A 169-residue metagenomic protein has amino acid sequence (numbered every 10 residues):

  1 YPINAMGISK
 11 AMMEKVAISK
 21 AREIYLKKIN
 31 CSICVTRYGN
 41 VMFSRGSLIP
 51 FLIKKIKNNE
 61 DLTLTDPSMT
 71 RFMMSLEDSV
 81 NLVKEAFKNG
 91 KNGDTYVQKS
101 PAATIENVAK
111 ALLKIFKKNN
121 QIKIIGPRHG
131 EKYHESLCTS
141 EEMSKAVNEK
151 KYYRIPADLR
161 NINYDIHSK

Functional and structural regions predicted by a protein language model:
I3, S19-K169: Strand-loop microenvironment adjacent to phosphate/nucleotide-handling motifs in alpha/beta enzyme folds
M6: Catalytic tyrosine of NAD(P)H-dependent dehydrogenase/reductases that use a Tyr as the general acid/base
S9: Active-site helix of classical SDR
M12: Active-site His/Glu-centered metal-binding helix of metallohydrolases
